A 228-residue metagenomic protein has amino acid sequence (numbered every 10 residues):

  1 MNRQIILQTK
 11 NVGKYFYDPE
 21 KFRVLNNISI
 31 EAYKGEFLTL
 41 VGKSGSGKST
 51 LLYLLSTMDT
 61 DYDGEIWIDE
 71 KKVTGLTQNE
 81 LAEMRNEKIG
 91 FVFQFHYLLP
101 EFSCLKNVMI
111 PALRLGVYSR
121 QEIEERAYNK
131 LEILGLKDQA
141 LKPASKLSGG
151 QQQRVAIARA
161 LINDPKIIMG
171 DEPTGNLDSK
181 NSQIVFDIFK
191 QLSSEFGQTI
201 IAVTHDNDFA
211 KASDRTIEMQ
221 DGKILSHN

Functional and structural regions predicted by a protein language model:
V41-K43: The feature captures the beta-strand-to-loop junction immediately N-terminal to the Walker
S56: Helix-to-loop junction immediately C-terminal to a conserved catalytic motif
G64-K72: Conserved ABC transporter NBD signature motif
F102-P111: Short coil-to-helix segment of the ABC ATPase nucleotide-binding domain corresponding to the Q-loop/switch region
P143-Q153: Conserved ABC ATPase signature
D164: Conserved catalytic motifs of ABC-family nucleotide-binding domains
I168-D171: Catalytic Walker B motif of ABC-type/P-loop ATPase nucleotide-binding domains
